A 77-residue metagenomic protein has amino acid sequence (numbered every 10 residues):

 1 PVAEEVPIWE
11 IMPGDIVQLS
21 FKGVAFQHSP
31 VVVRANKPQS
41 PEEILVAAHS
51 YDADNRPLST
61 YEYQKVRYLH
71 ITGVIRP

Functional and structural regions predicted by a protein language model:
P1-L45: ...with weaker cross-activation on analogous glycine-rich loops/strands in unrelated enzymes
P41-P77: Low-complexity, Gly/Ser/Thr/Pro-rich intrinsically disordered linker/tail segments
